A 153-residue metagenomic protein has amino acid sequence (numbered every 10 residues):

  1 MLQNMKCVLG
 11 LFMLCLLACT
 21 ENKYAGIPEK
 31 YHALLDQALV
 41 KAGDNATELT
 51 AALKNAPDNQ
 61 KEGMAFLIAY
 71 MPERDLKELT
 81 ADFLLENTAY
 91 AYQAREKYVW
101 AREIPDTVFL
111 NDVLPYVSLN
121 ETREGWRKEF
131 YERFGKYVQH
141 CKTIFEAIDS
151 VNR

Functional and structural regions predicted by a protein language model:
M1-E29: Bacterial Sec-dependent N-terminal signal peptides
T20-R153: N-terminal accessory/pre-domain segments preceding catalytic cores
